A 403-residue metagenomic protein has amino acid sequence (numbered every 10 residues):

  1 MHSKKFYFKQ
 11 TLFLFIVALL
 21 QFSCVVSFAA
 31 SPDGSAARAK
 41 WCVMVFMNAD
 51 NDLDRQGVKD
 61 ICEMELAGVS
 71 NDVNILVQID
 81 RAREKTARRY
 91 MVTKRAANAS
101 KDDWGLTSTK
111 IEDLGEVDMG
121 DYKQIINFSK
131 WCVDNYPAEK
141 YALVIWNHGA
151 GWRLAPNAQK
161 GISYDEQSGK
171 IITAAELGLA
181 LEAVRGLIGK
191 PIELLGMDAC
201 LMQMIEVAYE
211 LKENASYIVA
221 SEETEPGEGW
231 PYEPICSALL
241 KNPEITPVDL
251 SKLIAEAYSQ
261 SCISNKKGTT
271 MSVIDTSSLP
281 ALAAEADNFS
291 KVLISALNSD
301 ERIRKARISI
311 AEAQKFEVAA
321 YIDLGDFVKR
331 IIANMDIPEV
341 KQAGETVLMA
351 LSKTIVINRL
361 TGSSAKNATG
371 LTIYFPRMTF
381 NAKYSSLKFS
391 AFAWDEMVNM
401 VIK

Functional and structural regions predicted by a protein language model:
H2-F13: Bacterial N-terminal signal peptides that target proteins for export
F13-S23: Bacterial N-terminal signal peptides
I16-V17, S27, D198: Cleavable N-terminal signal peptides
A30-E139: N-terminal extension/subdomain marker
A36, V45, A158-K403: Terminal, contiguous helix-loop blocks that mediate binding/assembly
Q56-G57, A87-R89, R153-Q159, V207-A208 (+1 more regions): Short, solvent-exposed loop/turn and secondary-structure capping segments
D118-I188: Extracytoplasmic mature domains of secreted/periplasmic and thylakoid-lumen proteins
